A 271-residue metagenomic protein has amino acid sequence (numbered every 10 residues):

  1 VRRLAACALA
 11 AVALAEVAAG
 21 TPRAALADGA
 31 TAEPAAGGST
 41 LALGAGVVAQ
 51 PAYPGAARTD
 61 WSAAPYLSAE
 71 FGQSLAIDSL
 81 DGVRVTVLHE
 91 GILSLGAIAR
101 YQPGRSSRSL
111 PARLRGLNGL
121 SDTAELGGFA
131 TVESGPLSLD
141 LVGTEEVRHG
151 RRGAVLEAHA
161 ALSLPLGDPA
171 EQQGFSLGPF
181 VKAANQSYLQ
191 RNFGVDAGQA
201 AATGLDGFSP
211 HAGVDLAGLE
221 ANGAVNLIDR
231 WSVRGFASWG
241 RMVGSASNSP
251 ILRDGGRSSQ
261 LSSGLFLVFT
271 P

Functional and structural regions predicted by a protein language model:
V1-G38, G256: Cleavable N-terminal export/targeting peptides
G20-D81, V85: Short glycine/proline- and aromatic-enriched beta-strand/turn motifs that initiate or cap beta-hairpins
S39, T59-P65, G91, L120-L126 (+4 more regions): Residues that define the transmembrane beta-barrel architecture of outer-membrane proteins
L41, Q73-I77, L93, P136-D140 (+3 more regions): Repeated loop/turn-to-beta-strand initiation elements of outer-membrane beta-barrel proteins
L41-A49, S79-D81, A97-Y101, L141-E145 (+2 more regions): Transmembrane beta-barrel strands of outer-membrane/channel proteins
V47, A69-F71, V87, A130-S134 (+5 more regions): Residue-level signature of outer-membrane beta-barrel architecture
A64-E70, A160, S258-P271: Outer-membrane beta-barrel "beta-signal"
V147-S258, P271: Outer-membrane beta-barrel transmembrane domain signature
